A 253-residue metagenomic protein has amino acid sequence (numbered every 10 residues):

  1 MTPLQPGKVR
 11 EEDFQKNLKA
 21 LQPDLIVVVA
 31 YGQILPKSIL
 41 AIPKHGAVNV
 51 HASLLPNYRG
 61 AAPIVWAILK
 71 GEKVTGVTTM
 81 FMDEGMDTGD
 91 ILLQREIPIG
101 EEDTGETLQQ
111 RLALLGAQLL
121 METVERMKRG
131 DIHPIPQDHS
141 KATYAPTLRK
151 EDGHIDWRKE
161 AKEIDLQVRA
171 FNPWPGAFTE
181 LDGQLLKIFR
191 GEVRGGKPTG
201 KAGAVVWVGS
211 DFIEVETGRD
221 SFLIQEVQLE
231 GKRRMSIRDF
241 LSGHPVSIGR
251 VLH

Functional and structural regions predicted by a protein language model:
M1-P175, D220-L223, L229, L241 (+1 more regions): One-carbon transfer enzymes
K159, D165-H253: C-terminal active-site/capping subdomain that shapes the small-molecule cofactor and substrate pocket of enzyme
